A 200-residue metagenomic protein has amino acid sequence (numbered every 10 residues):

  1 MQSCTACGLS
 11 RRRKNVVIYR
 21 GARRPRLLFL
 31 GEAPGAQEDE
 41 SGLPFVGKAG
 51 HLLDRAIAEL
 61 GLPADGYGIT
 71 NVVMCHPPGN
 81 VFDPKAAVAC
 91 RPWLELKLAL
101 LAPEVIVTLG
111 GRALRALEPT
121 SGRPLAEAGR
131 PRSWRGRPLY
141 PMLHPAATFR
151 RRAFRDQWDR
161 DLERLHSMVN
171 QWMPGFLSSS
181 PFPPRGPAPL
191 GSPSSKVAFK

Functional and structural regions predicted by a protein language model:
M1-P181, R185, A198-K200: A polyanion-binding, active-site-adjacent surface
P193-K196: Short, intrinsically disordered C-terminal tails of secreted or membrane-associated proteins
